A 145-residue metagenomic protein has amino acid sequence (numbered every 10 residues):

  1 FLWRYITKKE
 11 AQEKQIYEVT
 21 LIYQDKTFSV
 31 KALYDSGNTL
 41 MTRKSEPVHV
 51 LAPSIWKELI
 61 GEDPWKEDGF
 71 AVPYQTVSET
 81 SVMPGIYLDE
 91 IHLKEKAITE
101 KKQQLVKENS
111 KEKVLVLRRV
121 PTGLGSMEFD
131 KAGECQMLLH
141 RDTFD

Functional and structural regions predicted by a protein language model:
F1-L51: Canonical alpha-helical transmembrane segment with a positive-inside/aromatic-interface signature
Y17-S36, E67-D145: Aspartyl protease catalytic core from the pepsin/retropepsin fold
N38-Q75: Cytosolic, membrane-proximal regulatory domains of ion/volume homeostasis and mechanosensation machinery
